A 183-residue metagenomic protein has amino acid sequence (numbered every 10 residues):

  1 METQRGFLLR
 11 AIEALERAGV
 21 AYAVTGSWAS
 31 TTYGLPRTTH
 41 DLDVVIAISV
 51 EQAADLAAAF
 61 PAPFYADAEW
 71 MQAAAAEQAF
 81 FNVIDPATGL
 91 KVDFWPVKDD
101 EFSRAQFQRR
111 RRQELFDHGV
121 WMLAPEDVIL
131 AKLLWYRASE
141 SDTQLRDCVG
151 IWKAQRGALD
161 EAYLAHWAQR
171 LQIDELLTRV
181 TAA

Functional and structural regions predicted by a protein language model:
M1-A183: Compositionally biased terminal segments of proteins
